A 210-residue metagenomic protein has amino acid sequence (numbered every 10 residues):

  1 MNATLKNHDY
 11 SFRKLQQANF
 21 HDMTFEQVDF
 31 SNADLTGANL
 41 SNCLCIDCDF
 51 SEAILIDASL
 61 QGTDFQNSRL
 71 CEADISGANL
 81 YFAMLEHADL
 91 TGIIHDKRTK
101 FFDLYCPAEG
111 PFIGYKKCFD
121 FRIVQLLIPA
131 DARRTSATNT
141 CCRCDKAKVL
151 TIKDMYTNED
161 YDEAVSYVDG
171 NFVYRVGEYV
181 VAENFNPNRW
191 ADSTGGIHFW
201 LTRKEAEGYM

Functional and structural regions predicted by a protein language model:
M1-F121, R134: Tandem repeat scaffolds
A3, S76-M210: Short, glycine-biased loop/turn motifs at secondary-structure junctions and in low-complexity Ser/Thr/Pro-rich termini
